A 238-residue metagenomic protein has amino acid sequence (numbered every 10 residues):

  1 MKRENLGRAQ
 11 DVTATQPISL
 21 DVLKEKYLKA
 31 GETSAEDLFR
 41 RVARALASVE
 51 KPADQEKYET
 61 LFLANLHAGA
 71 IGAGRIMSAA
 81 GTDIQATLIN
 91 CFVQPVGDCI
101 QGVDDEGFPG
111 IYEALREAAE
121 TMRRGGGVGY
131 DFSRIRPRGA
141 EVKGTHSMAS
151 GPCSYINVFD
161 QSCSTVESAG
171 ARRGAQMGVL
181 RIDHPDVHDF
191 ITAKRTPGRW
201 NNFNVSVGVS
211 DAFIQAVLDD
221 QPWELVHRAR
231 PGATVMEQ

Functional and structural regions predicted by a protein language model:
M1-Q238: Extended catalytic cores of very large enzyme megasubunits
